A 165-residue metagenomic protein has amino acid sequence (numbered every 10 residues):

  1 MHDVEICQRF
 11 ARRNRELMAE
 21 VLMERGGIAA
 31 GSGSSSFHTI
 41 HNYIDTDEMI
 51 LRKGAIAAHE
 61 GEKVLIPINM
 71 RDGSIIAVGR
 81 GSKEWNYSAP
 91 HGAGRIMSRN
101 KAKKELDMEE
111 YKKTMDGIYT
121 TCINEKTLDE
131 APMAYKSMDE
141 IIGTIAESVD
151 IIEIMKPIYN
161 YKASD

Functional and structural regions predicted by a protein language model:
M1-D165: Domain-length cofactor-binding catalytic modules of enzymes
